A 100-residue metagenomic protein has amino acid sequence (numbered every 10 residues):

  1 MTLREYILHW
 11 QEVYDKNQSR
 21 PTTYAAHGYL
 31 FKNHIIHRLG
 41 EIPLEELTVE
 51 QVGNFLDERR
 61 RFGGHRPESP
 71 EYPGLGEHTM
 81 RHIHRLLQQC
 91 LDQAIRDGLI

Functional and structural regions predicted by a protein language model:
L8-P21, K32-I100: N-terminal core-binding DNA-recognition domain of tyrosine recombinases/integrases
